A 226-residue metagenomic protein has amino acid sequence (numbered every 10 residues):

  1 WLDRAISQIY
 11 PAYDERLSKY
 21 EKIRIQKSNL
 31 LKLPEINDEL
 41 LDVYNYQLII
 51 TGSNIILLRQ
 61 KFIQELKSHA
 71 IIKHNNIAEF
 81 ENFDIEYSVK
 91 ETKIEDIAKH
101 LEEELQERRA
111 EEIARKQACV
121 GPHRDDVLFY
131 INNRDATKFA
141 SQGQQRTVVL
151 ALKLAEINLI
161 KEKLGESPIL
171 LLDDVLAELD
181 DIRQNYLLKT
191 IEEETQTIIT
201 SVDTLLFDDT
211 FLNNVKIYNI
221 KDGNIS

Functional and structural regions predicted by a protein language model:
W1-L30: Extended, charged alpha-helical "arm/stalk" segments used for dimerization and assembly in large NTPase-driven machines
R16-Y20, N37, L41-Y44: Generic alpha-helical segment signature
E39-I50, N54-I169, E178, I182 (+3 more regions): Conserved NTPase motor "head" modules and their coupling/switch loops across ABC/AAA+ ATPases, GTPases, and GHKL ATPases
D173-V175: Walker B catalytic acidic pair
T197, I217-N219: Conserved beta-strand scaffold positions in the cores of enzyme catalytic domains, especially in NTP/NDP-utilizing
T200-D203: H-loop/switch region of ABC-family ATPase nucleotide-binding domains
